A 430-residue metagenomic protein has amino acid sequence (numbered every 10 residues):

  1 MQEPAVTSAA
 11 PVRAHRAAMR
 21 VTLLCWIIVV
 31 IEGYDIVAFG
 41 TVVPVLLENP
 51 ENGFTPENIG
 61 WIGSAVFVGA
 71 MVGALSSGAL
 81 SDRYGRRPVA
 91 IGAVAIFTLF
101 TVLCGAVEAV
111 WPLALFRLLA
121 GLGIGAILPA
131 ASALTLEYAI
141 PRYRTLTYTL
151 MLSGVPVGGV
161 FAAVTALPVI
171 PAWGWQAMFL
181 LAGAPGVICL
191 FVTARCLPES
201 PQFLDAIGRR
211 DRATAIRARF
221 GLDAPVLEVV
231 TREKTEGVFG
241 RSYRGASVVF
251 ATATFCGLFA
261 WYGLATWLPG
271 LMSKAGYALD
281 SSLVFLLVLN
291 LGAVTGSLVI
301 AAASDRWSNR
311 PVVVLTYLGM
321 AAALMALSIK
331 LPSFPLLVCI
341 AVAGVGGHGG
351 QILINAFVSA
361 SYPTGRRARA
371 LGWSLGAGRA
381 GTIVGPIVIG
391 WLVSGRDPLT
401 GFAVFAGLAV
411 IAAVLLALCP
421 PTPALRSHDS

Functional and structural regions predicted by a protein language model:
M1-P11, A194-A246, R426-S430: Intracellular cytosolic loops and amphipathic helices of Major Facilitator Superfamily
M1-Y34, F39: Cytosolic juxtamembrane N-terminal segment immediately preceding the first transmembrane helix of multi-pass
G40, R241-S297: Extracytoplasmic gate region of multi-pass secondary transporters
G40-V72: Extracellular/periplasmic helix-loop-helix junction of adjacent transmembrane segments in MFS-like secondary
L47, L80-S81, T165-W173, M272-S273 (+2 more regions): Interfacial helix-cap and linker-helix signal at transmembrane-aqueous boundaries of multi-pass secondary transporters
V72-V110: Conserved MFS/SLC helix-loop-helix module at the cytosolic interface between two early adjacent transmembrane helices
G85, A106-P112, I140, S308 (+1 more regions): Helix-breaking motifs and short loop linkers at transmembrane-helix boundaries and internal kinks in secondary membrane
L118-S153: Cytoplasmic helix-loop-helix junction between adjacent transmembrane helices in 12-TM secondary transporters
